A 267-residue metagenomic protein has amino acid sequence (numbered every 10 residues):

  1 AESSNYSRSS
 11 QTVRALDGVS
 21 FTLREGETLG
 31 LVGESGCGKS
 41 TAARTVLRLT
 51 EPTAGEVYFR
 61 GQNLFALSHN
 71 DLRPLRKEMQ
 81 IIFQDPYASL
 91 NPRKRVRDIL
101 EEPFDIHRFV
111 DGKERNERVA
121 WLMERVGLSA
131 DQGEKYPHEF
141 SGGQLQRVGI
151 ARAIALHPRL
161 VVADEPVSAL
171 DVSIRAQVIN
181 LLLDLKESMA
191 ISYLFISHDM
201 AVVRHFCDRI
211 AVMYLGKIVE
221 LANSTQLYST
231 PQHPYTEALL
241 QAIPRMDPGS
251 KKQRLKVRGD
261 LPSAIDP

Functional and structural regions predicted by a protein language model:
E2-T12, N223-P267: Short catalytic/signature loops enriched in Gly
L47: Helix-to-loop junction immediately C-terminal to a conserved catalytic motif
G55-N63: Conserved ABC transporter NBD signature motif
N63, E114-D131, L240-Q241: Conserved ABC ATPase "signature" region
Y136-F140, Q144: Conserved ABC ATPase signature
A155-R159: A short, proline-enriched helix->beta-strand linker immediately N-terminal to the Walker B motif in ABC-type P-loop
